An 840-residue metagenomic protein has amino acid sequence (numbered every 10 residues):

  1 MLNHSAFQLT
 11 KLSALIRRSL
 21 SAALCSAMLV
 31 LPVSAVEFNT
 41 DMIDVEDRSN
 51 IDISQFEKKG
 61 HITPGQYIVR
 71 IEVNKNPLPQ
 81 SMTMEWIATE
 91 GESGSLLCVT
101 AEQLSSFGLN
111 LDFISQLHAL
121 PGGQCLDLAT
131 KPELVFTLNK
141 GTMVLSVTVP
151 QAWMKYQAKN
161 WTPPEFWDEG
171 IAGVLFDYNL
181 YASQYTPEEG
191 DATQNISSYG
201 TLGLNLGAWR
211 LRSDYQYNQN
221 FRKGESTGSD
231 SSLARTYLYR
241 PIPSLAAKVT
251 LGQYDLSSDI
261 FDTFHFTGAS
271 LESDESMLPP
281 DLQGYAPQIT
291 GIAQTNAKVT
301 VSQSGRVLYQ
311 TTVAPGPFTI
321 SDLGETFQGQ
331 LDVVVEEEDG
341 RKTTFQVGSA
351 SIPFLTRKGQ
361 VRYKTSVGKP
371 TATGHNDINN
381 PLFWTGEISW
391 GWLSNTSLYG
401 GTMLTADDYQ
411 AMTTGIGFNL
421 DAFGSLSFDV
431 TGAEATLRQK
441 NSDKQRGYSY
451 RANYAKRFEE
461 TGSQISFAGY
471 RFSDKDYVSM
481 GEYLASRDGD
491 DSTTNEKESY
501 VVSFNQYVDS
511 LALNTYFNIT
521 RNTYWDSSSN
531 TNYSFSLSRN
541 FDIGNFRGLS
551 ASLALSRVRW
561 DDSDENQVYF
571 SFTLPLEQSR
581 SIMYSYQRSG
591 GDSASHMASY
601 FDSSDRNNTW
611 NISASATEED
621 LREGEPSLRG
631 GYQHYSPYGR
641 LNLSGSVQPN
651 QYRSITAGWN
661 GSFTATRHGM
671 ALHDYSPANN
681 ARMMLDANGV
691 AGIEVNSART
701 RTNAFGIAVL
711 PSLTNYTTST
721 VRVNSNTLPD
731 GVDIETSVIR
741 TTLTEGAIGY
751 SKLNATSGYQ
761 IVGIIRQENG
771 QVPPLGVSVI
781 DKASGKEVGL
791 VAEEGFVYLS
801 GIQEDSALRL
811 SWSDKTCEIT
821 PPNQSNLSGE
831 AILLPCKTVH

Functional and structural regions predicted by a protein language model:
L2, S19, L24-L29, S34-Q283 (+2 more regions): Post-signal-peptide, soluble extracytosolic/periplasmic N-terminal scaffold domains of envelope/secretory systems
T63-E72, N76-E85, A297, G689-R699 (+1 more regions): Short, ordered, surface-exposed loop/turn motifs in non-cytosolic proteins
V69-I71, I289-G291, R682-A687, Y759-E768: A short, amphipathic beta-strand motif
E90-V99, L323-Q328, I707-P729, D733 (+3 more regions): Short Pro-Gly-centered beta-turn/loop motif in secreted/extracellular proteins
V144-T148, S351-K358, S737-G758, P822-H840: Extracellular beta-sheet/turn segments enriched in Thr/Pro/Gly and aliphatic residues
W153, A182-T186, A208, Y217-F221 (+18 more regions): Transmembrane beta-strands of outer-membrane beta-barrel pores
W167-E169, I196-G207, D230-P243, N380-S394 (+12 more regions): Feature captures outer-membrane beta-barrel proteins of Gram-negative bacteria and organelles
R699-I707, S784-F796: Short, acidic Ser/Thr/Gly-rich low-complexity loop/linker segments typical of extracellular and cell-surface proteins
